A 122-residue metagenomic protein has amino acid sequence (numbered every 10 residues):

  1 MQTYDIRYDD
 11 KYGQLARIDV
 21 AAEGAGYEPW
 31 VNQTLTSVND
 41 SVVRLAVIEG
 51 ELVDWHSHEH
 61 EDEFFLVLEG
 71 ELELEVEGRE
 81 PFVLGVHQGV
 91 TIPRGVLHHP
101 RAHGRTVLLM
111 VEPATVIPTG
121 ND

Functional and structural regions predicted by a protein language model:
M1-R44: A short, N-terminal "cap"/entry segment at the start of jelly-roll beta-barrel domains of the cupin/DSBH fold
E28-P29, V42-E59: Conserved short histidine dyad/triad with adjacent acidic residue
N39, L68-E69, G85-V86, G104: A cytosolic small-molecule/anion-sensing beta-strand core signal
V43, V53-W55, G70-E75, G89-V90 (+1 more regions): Short beta-strand segments in beta-sandwich/barrel cores
V47-I48, S57-E77, V111: Short, conserved beta-strand element in jelly-roll/cupin
G78-R94: Short acidic-glycine-tyrosine-enriched beta hairpin
R94-N121: Ligand-binding loop in jelly-roll beta-barrel domains
